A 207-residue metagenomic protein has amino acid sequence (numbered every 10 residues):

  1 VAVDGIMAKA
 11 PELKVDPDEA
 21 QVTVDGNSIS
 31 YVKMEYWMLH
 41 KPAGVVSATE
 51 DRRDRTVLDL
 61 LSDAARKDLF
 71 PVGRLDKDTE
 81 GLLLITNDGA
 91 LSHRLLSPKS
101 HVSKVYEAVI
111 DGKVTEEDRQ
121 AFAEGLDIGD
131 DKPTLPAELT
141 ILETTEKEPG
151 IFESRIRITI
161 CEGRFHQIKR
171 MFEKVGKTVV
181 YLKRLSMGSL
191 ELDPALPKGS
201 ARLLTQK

Functional and structural regions predicted by a protein language model:
A2-K207: Basic, flexible Lys/Arg- and Gly-enriched helix-loop patches that mediate nucleic-acid binding at interfaces with rRNA
